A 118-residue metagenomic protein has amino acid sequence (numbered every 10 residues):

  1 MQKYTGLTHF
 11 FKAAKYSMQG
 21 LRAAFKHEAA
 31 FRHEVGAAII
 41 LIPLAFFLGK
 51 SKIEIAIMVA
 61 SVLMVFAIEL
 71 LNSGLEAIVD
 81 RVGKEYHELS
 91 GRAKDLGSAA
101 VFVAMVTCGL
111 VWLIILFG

Functional and structural regions predicted by a protein language model:
M1-G74, V82, Y86, R92-K94 (+1 more regions): Hydrophobic alpha-helical transmembrane segments
I78: Alpha-helical membrane segments and immediately flanking helix-loop junctions that form or couple to the substrate/ion
